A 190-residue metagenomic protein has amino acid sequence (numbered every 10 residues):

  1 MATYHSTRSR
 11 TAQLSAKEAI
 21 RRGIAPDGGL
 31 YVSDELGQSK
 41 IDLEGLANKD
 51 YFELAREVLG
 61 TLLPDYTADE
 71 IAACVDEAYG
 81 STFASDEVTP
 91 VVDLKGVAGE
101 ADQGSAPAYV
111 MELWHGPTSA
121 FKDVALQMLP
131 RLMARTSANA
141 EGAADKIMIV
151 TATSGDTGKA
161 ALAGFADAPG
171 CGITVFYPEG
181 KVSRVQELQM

Functional and structural regions predicted by a protein language model:
M1-M190: PLP-dependent amino-acid enzyme catalytic core
